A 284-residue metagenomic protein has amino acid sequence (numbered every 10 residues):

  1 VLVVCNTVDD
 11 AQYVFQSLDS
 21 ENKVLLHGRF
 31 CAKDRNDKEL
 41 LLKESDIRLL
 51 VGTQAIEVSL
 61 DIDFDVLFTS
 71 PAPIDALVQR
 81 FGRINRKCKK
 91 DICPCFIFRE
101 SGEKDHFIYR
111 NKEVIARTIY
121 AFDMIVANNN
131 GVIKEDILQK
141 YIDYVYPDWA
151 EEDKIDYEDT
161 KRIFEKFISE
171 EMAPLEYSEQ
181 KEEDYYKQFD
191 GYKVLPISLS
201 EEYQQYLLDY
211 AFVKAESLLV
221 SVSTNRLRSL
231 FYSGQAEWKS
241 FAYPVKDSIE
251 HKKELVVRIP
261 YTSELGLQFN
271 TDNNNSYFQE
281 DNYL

Functional and structural regions predicted by a protein language model:
V1-C5, L25, L50-G52: Short, hydrophobic beta-strand segments that form beta-sheet elements in well-ordered domains
V1-L18: Conserved strand-helix element at the start of the C-terminal RecA-like helicase core
V4, L67-S70: Active-site-adjacent beta-strand anchor residues
D9, Y13, L25-E39, A72-I74 (+1 more regions): C-terminal helicase lobe and adjacent C-terminal extensions/tails of nucleic-acid helicase motors
V14-S20, K38-E44: Alpha-helix C-terminal capping segments
D19, E57-V58: Active-site/ligand-binding-proximal alpha/beta "capping" segment
E44-E57, T69: Conserved two-lobed SF2 helicase motor
L60-F64: Conserved ATPase-coupling elements of RecA-like P-loop NTPase cores
